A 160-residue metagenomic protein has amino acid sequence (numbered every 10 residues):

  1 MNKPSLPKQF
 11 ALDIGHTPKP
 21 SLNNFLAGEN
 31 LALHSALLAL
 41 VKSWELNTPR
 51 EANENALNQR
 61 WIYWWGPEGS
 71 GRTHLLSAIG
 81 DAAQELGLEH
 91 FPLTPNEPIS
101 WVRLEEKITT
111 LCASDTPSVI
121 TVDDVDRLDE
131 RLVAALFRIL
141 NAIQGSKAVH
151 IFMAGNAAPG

Functional and structural regions predicted by a protein language model:
M1-E51: A short, basic N-terminal segment
F25, L33, W64, L76 (+1 more regions): Conserved RecA-like P-loop NTPase ATPase core
P49, N53-L76: Walker A/P-loop nucleotide-binding motif
L57-N58, L86, A113-T116, G145-A148: Short loop/turn elements that form and flank the Walker-type P-loop nucleotide-binding site in RecA-like NTPase cores
L75-L76, G80-P117, L128-E130: Short glycine-rich substrate-engagement loop in P-loop NTPases that contacts/grips substrate
A82, R138-A142: Conserved helical "switch/dimer-interface" subregion of ABC/ABC-like ATPase nucleotide-binding domains
L93-P95, T110-A135, I139, H150-A157: Conserved P-loop NTPase "ATPase switch" module shared by AAA+ and STAND
G160: Short, glycine/polar-rich helix-capping loops at beta-to-alpha or helix-loop-helix junctions that flank or form
